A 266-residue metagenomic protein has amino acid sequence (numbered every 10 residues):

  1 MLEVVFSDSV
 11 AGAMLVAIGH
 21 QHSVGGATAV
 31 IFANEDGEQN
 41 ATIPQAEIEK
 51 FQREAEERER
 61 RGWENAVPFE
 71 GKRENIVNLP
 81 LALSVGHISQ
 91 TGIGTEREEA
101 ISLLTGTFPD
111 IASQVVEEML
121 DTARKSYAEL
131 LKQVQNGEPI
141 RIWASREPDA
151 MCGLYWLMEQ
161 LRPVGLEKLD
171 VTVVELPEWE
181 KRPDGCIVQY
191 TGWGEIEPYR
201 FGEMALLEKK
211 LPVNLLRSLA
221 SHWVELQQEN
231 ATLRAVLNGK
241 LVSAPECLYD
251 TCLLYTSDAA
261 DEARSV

Functional and structural regions predicted by a protein language model:
M1-I111: A structured, charge-rich N-terminal accessory region that forms the first stable segment of a protein and links
F6-S9, L81, S145-E147, V174-W179: An acidic- and aromatic-residue-enriched active-site/binding cleft used to recognize and process polar
A13-A17, I88-S89, A150-M158, R182-C186: A short acidic (Asp/Glu
G106-Y155: Long, hydrophobic/aromatic-enriched structural stretches that serve as scaffold segments
W156-L169: A short alpha->loop->secondary-structure connector
T172-E195: Short, conserved secondary-structure transition motifs
Q189-L254: A conserved mid-domain beta-alpha-beta active-site/ligand-binding segment of alpha/beta enzyme cores
Y255-A263: Conserved small/polar residues in nucleotide/adenosyl-binding loops
